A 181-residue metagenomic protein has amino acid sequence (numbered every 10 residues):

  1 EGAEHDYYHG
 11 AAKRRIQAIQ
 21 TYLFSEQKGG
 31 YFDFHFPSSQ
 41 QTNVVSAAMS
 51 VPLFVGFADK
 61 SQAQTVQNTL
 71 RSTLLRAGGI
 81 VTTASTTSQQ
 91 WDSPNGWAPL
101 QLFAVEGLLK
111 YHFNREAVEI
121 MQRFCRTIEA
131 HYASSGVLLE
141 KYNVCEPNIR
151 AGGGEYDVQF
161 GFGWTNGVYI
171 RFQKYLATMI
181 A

Functional and structural regions predicted by a protein language model:
E1-K13, V55-T69, L108-M121, L176-A181: Structural helix-adjacent loops and short alpha-helical linkers that scaffold large soluble proteins
Q17-G96, E129-A181: Extended glycan-interaction surfaces of carbohydrate-active proteins
P52, A104-L108, A117, F124 (+1 more regions): Hydrophobic, well-ordered secondary-structure elements that form the walls of internal hydrophobic environments
Q89-F113: Peripheral, non-catalytic segments that deliver or gate enzyme domains
Q122-E129: TPR/TPR-like (Sel1-like) alpha-helical repeat modules
